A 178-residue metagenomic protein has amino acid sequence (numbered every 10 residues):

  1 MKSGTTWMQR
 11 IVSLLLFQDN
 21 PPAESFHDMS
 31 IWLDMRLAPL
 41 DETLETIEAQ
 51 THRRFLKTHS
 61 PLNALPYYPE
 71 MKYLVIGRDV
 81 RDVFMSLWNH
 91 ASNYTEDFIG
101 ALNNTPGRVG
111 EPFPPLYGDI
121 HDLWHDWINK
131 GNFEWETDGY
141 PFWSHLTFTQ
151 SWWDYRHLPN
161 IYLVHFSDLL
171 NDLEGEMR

Functional and structural regions predicted by a protein language model:
M1-V164: PAPS-dependent sulfotransferase catalytic domain
H157-R178: Phosphate-binding beta-loop-alpha motif at adenosine-nucleotide cofactor sites
